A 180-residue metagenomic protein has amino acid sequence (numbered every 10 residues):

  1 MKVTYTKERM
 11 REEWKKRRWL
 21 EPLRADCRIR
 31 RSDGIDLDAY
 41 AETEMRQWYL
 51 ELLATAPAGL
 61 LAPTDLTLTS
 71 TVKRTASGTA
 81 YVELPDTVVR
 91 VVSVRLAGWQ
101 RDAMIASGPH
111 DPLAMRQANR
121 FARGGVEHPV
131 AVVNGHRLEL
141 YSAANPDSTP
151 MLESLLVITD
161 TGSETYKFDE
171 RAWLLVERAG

Functional and structural regions predicted by a protein language model:
M1-G180: Glycine-enriched, solvent-exposed interface loops adjoining structured elements
